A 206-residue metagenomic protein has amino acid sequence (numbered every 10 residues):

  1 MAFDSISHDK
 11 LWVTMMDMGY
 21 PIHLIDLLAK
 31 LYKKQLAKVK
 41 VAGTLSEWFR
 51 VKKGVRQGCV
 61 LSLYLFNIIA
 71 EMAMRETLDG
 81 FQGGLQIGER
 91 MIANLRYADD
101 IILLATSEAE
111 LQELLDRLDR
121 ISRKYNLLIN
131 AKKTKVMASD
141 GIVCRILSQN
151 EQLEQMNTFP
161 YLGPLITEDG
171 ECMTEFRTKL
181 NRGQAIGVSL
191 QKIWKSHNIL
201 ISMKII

Functional and structural regions predicted by a protein language model:
M1-I206: Nucleotidyl polymerases of mobile genetic elements and RNA viruses
